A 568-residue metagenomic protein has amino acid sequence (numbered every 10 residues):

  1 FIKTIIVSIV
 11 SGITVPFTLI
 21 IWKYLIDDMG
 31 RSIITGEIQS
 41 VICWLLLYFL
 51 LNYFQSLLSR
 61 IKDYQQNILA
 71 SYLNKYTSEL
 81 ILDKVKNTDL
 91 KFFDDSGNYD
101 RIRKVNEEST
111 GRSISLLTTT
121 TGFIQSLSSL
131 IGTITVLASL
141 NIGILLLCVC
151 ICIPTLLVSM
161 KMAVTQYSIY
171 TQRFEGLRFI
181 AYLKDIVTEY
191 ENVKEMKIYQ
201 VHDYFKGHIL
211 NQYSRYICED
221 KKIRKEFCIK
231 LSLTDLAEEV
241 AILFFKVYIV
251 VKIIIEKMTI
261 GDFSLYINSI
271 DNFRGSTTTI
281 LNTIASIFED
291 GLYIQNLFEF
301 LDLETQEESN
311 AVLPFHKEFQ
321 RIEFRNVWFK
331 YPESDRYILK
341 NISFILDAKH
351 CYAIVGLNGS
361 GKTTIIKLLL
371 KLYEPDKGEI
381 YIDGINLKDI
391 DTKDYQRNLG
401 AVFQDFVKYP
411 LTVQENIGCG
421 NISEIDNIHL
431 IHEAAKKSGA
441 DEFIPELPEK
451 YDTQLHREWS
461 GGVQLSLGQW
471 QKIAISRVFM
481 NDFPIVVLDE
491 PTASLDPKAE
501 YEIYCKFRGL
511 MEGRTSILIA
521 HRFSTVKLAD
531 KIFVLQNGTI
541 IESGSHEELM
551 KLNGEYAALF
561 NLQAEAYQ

Functional and structural regions predicted by a protein language model:
I2-I20, W44, Y48, S113-F123 (+5 more regions): Alpha-helical segments in transporter systems
I2-L58, T135-Q166, V240-V247, E256-I260: Transmembrane helix-loop-helix hairpins at lipid-water interfaces of multipass membrane proteins, especially the type-1
V15-W22, N52-D94, N98, M162-Y167 (+4 more regions): Juxtamembrane helix-loop junctions of ABC transporter transmembrane domains
Q66, K86-G132, T188-I198: Juxtamembrane loop-to-helix connectors within ABC transporter transmembrane domains
I81, V85-K86, M196, L297 (+1 more regions): Helix-loop junctions and hydrophobic alpha-helical segments within the transmembrane domains of large membrane
N106-L116, S168-E175, D185-T188, K197-F244 (+4 more regions): An intracellular "coupling" helix at the cytosolic face of ABC transporter transmembrane type-1 domains
Q172, V201, K225, F245 (+1 more regions): Cytosolic ends of transmembrane helices, especially the final helix of ABC transmembrane type-1 domains
S309, F315-Q568: ABC-type nucleotide-binding domain
